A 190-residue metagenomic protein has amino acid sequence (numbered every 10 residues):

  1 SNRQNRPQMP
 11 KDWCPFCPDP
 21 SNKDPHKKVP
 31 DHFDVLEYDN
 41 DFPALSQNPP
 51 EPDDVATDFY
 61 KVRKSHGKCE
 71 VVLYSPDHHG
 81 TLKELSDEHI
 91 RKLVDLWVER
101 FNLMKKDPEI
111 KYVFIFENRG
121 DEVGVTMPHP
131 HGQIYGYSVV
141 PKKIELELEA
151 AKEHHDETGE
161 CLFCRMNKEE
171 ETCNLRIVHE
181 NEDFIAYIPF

Functional and structural regions predicted by a protein language model:
S1-H129, Y135-F190: Active-site microenvironments that recognize anionic phosphate/pyrophosphate groups
